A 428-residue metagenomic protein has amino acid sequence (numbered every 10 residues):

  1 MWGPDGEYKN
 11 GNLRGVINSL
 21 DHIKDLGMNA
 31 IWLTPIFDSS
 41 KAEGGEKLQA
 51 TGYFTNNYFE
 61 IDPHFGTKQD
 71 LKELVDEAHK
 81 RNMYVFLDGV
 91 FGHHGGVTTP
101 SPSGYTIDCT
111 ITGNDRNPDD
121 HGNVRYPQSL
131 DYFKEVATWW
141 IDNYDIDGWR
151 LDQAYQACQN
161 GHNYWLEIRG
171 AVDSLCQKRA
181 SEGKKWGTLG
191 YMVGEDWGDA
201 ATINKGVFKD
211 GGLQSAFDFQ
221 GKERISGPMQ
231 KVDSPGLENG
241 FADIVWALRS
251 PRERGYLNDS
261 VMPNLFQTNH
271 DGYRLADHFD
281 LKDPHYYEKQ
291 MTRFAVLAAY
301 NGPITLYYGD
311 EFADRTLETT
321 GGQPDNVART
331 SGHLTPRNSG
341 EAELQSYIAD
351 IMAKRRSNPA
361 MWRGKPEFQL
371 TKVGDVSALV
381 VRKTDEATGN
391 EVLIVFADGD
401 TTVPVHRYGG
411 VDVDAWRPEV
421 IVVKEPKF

Functional and structural regions predicted by a protein language model:
M1-D145, E167-V172, Q177, T202-I203: Substrate-binding/active-site clefts of carbohydrate-active enzymes
W2-G15, H278-Y287, R407-Y408: Short, polar loop/linker segments at the starts of domains and inter-domain junctions
M28, D145-I146, L213, G302-P303: A structural motif
I31-L33, V85-L87, W149, M192-G194 (+2 more regions): Hydrophobic faces of well-ordered beta-strands that scaffold small-molecule active sites in alpha/beta enzyme cores
P35, L87-H94, Q153-Y155, G194-W197 (+1 more regions): A cross-domain feature marking catalytic cores of carbohydrate-active enzymes and several ubiquitous metabolic/repair
H79, E135-V136, D142, D152-D259 (+7 more regions): Active-site-proximal helices and loops of the catalytic beta/alpha 8
T268-R274: Active-site neighborhood of divalent metal-dependent phosphoester/pyrophosphate hydrolases
L297-F312: Conserved short secondary-structure transition element at the edge of the structured enzyme core that lines
